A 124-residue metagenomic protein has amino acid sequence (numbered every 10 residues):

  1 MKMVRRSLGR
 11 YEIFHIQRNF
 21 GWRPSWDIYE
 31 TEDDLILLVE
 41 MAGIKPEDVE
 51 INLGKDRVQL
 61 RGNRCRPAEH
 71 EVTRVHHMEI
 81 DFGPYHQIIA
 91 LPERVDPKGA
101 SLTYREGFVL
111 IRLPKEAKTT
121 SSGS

Functional and structural regions predicted by a protein language model:
M1-S124: Alpha-crystallin/small heat shock protein
